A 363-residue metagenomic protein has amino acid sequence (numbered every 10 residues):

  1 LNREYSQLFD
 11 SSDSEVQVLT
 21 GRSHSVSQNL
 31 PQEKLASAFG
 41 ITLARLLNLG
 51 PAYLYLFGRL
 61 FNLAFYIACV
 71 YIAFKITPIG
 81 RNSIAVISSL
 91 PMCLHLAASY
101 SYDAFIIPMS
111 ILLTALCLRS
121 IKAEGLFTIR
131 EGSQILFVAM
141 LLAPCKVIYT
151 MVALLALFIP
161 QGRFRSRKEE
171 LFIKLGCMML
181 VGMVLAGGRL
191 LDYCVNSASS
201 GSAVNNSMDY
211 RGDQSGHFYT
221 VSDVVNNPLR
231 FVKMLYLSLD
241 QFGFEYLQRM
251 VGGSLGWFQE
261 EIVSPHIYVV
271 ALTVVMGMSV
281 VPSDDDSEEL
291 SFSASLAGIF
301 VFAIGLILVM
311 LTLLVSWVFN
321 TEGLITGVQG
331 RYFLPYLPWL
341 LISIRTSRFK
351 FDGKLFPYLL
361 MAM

Functional and structural regions predicted by a protein language model:
L1-L56: Interfacial juxtamembrane loops and adjacent helix segments that form the catalytic/substrate-binding surfaces
D10, L190-D285: Membrane-lumen/periplasm interface segments of multi-pass, membrane-embedded glycan/lipid transferases
L49-A52, Y71-P91: Transmembrane-helix signature of polytopic, membrane-embedded enzymes that assemble or transfer cell-envelope glycans
I72, I107-A123, V138-A139, L340: Specific aromatic-rich, kink-prone transmembrane helix
L94-H95, E131-V147, V152-F158: Membrane-interface alpha helices of multi-pass inner-membrane proteins
S99-I106: Short acidic/glycine- and proline-prone juxtamembrane loop motifs at membrane-interface regions of multi-pass membrane
L116-L126, T150-G182: Perimembrane helix-loop-helix junctions
G132-A139, S166-L191, L296-I304, L359-A362: Hydrophobic alpha-helical membrane-interfacial segments at the cytosolic entry of transmembrane helices
